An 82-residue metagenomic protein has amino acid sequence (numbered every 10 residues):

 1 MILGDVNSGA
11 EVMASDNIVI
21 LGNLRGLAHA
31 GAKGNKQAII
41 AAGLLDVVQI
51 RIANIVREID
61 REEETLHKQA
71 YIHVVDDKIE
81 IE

Functional and structural regions predicted by a protein language model:
M1-D5: Active-site glycine-rich loop that binds ribose-phosphate moieties when present
V6-M13, R25-A32: Short, T/G/N/S-enriched strand-turn elements that build extracellular solenoid repeat scaffolds
N17, L21-R25: Long, charge-patterned amphipathic alpha-helical coiled-coil/hairpin "stalk" segments used as oligomerization
V19, A30-E82: Intrinsically disordered, low-complexity terminal regions
